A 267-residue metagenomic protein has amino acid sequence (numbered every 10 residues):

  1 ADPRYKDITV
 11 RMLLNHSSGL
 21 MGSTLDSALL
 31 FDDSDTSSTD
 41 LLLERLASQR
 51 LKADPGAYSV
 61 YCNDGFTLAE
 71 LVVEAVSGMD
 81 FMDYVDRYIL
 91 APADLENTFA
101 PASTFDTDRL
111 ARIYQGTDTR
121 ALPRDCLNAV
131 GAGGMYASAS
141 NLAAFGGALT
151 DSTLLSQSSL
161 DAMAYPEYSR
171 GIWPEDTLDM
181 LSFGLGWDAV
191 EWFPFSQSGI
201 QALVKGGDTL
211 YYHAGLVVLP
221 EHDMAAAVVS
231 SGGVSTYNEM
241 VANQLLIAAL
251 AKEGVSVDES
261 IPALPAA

Functional and structural regions predicted by a protein language model:
A1-C62, E70, M79, R87 (+2 more regions): Active-site-proximal loop and beta-strand segments within enzyme catalytic domains
Y5, D64, A137-S140: A generic structural signal for residues located within well-ordered alpha-helices of large catalytic or ligand-binding
G19, F66, G233-V234: Short, solvent-exposed loop/turn segments at secondary-structure junctions
S59-N63, G133-Y136: Short, conserved micro-motifs enriched in small and acidic residues
G65-E70, A143: Well-ordered alpha-helical segments within folded domains of soluble proteins
T67, D83-Y84: A generic alpha-helix surface/boundary motif
S77-M79, D86-R87, P123-A267: Catalytic loop of the DD-peptidase/beta-lactamase superfamily, centered on the K-T-G motif and neighboring
